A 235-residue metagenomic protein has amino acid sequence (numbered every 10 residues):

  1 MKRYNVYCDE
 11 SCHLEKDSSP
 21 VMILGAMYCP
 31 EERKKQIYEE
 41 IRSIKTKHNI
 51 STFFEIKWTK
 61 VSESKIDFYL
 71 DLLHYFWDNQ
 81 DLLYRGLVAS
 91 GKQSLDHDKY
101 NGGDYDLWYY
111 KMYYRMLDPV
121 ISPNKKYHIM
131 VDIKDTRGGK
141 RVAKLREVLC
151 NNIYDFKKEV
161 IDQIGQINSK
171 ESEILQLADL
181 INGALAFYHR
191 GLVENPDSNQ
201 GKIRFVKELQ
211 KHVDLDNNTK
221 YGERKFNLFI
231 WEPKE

Functional and structural regions predicted by a protein language model:
M1-E235: Phosphate-ester processing/binding pockets and catalytic centers
